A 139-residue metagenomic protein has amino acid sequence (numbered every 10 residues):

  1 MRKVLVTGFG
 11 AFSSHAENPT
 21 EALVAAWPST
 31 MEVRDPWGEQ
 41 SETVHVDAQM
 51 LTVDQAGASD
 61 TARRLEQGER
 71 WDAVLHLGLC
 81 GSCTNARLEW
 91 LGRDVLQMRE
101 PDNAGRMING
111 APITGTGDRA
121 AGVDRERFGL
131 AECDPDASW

Functional and structural regions predicted by a protein language model:
M1-W139: N-terminal catalytic or cofactor-binding beta/alpha core of small enzyme domains
